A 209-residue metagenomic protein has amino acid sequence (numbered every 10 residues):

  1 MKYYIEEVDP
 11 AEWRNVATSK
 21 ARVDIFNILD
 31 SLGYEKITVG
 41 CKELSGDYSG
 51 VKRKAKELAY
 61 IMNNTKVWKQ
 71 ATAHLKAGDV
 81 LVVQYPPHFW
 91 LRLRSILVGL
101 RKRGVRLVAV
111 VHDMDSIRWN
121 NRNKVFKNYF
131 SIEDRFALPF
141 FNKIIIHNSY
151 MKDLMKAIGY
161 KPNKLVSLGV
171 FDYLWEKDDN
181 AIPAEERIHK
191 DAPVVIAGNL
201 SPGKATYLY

Functional and structural regions predicted by a protein language model:
M1-L44: N-terminal subdomain of nucleotide-sugar transferases
G40-V67, V83-P86: A short, charged, and often flexible helix/loop element on the N-terminal side of the glycosyltransferase catalytic
E57-Y60, Q70-R92, G104-V108: Short N-terminal targeting/anchoring amphipathic segment
K69, V98-R106, K124-I144: Membrane-proximal helix-turn-helix segments that form the acceptor-binding/catalytic region of lipid-linked
V80-V82, G99-N120: Active-site proximal beta-strand in glycosyltransferases
P139-L165, A205: A short, active-site helix/loop in glycosyltransferases that binds the activated sugar's phosphate group
Y150, V170-F171: Carbohydrate-associated surface elements
L174, D179-Y209: Conserved catalytic-core segment of nucleotide-activated headgroup transferases in glycan assembly
